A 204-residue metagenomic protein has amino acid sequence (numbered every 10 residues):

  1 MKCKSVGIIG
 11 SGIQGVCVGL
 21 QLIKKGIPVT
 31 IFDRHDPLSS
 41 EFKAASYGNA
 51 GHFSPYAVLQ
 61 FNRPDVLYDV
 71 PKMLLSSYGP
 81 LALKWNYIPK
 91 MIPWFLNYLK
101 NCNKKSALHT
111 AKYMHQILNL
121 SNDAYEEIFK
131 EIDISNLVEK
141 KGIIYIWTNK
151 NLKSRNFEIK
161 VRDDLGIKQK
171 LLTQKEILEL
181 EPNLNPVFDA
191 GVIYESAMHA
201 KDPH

Functional and structural regions predicted by a protein language model:
K2-K4, I9, K25, G48-N49 (+2 more regions): Residue-level preference for short coil/turn positions at secondary-structure junctions
K4-I31: N-terminal Rossmann-like FAD-binding beta1-loop-alpha1 element of flavoenzymes
C17, Q21, H52, V161: Hydrophobic/aromatic ligand-binding patch that stacks against planar heteroaromatic rings of cofactors or nucleotides
K24-Y47: Glycine-rich FAD pyrophosphate-binding loop
D36, Q60, K150-N151: Short, glycine/serine-rich, charged loops/turns that create anion-binding and catalytic segments at active sites
K43-Q116, N136: Glycine-rich active-site loop/strand segments that organize a redox cofactor
I92-H204: Rossmann-like flavin
